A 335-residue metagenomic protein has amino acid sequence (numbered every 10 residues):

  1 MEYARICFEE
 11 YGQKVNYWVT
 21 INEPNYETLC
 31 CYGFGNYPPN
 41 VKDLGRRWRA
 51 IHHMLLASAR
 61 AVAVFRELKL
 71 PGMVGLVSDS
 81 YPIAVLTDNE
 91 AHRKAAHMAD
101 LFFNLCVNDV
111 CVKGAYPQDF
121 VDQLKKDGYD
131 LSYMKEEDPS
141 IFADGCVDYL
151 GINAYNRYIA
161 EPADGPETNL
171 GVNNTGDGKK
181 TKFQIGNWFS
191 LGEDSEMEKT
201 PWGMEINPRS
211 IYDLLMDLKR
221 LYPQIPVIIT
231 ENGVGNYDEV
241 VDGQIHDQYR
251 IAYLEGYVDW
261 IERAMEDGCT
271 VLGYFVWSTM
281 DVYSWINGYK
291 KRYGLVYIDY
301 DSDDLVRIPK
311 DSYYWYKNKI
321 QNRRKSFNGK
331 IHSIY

Functional and structural regions predicted by a protein language model:
M1-Y335: Active-site region of glycoside hydrolase catalytic domains
